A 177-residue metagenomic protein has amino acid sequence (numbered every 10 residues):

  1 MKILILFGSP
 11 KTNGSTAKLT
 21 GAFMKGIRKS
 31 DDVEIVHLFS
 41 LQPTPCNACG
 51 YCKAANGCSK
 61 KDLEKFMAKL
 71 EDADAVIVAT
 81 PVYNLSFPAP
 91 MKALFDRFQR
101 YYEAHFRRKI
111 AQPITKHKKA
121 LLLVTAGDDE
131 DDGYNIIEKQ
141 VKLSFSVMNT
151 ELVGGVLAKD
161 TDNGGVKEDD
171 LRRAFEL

Functional and structural regions predicted by a protein language model:
M1-T80, L85-E103, G154, D160-L177: N-terminal beta1-alpha1-beta2 submodule of the flavodoxin-like/Rossmannoid cofactor-binding fold
R107-E151: Short, glycine-/small-residue-rich phosphate/pyrophosphate-handling segment
A126-D129, K159-N163: A short, flexible beta-alpha/helix-coil linker loop
